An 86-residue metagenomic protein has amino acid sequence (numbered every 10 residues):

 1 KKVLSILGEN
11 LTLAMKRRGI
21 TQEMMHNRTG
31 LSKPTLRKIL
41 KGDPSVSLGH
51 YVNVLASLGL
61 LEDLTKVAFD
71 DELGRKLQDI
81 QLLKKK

Functional and structural regions predicted by a protein language model:
K1-R18, V67: A short, Lys/Arg-rich alpha-helix, primarily the initiator
L11, Q22, K33, L48-Y51: Helix-turn-helix DNA-binding elements, focusing on the entry/boundary residues of the two helices that contact DNA
M15, H26, L55: The alpha-helix within a helix-turn-helix
G19-R37: Short alpha-helical DNA-recognition segment
D43-A56: Short, basic-rich loop-to-helix N-cap that marks the start of a DNA-contacting helix
T65-K86: Short, charged recognition helix plus adjacent turn of helix-turn-helix-like nucleic-acid-binding domains
